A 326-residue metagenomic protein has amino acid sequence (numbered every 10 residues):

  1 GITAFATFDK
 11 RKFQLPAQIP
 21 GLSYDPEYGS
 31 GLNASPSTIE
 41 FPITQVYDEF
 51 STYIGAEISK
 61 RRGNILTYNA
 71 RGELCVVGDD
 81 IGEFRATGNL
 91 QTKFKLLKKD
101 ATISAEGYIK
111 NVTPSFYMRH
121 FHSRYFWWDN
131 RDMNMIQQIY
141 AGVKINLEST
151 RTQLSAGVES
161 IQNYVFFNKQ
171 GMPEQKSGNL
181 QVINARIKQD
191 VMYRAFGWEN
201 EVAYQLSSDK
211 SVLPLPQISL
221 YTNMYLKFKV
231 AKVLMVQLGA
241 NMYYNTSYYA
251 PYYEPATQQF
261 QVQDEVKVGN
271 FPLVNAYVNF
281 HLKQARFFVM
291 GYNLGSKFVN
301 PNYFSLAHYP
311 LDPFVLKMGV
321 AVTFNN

Functional and structural regions predicted by a protein language model:
G1-N326: Exposed, low-structure sequence patches enriched in small/polar residues
